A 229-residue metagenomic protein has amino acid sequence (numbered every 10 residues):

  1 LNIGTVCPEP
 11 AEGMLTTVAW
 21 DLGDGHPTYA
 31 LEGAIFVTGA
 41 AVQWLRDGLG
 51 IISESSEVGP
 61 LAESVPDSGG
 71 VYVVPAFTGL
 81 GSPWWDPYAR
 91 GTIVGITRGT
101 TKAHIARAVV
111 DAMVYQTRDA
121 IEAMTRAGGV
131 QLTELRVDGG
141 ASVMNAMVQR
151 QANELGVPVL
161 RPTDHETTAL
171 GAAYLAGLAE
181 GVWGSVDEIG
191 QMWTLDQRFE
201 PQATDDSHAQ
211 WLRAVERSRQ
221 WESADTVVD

Functional and structural regions predicted by a protein language model:
L1: Minor-groove-contacting beta-hairpin "wing" of winged helix-turn-helix DNA-binding domains
G4-D229: Glycine/Thr-rich phosphate-binding loops that ligate phosphate moieties of nucleotide and other phosphorylated ligands
